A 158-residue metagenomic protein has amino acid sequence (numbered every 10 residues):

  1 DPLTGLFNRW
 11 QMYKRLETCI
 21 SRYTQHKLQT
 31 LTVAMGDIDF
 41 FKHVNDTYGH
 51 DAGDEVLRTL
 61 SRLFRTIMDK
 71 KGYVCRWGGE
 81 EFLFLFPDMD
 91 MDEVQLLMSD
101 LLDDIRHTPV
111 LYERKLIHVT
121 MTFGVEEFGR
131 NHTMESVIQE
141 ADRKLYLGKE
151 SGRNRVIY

Functional and structural regions predicted by a protein language model:
D1-K14, G36-H50, R58: Conserved nucleotide-binding and Mg2+-coordinating catalytic segments in signaling enzymes
R9-Q29, S61-D69, P87: Short regulatory alpha-helical coupling segments that immediately precede and/or link into cyclic nucleotide signaling
T18, A52-Y73, E81, D100 (+1 more regions): Active-site-proximal alpha-helical element of nucleotidyl cyclase-like catalytic domains and analogous helices
R22, T66-K71, D103-K115, L145-L147: Short catalytic/binding micro-motifs of nucleotide second-messenger systems
T32-D37, V74: Active-site-flanking beta-strand signature of metal-NTP-handling nucleotidyl enzymes and homologous cyclase-like
D46, M91-Q95, S99, E113 (+1 more regions): Catalytic-core segments of nucleotide cyclases and related cyclic-nucleotide turnover enzymes
Y73-R76, I117: A short pre-motif secondary-structure segment
